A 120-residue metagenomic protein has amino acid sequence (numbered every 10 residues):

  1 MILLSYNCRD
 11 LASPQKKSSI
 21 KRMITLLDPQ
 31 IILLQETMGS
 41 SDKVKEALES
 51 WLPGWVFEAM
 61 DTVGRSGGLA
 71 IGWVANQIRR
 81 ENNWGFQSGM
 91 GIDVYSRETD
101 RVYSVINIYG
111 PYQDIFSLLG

Functional and structural regions predicted by a protein language model:
M1-G120: A shared catalytic/ligand-binding motif for oxyanion handling
